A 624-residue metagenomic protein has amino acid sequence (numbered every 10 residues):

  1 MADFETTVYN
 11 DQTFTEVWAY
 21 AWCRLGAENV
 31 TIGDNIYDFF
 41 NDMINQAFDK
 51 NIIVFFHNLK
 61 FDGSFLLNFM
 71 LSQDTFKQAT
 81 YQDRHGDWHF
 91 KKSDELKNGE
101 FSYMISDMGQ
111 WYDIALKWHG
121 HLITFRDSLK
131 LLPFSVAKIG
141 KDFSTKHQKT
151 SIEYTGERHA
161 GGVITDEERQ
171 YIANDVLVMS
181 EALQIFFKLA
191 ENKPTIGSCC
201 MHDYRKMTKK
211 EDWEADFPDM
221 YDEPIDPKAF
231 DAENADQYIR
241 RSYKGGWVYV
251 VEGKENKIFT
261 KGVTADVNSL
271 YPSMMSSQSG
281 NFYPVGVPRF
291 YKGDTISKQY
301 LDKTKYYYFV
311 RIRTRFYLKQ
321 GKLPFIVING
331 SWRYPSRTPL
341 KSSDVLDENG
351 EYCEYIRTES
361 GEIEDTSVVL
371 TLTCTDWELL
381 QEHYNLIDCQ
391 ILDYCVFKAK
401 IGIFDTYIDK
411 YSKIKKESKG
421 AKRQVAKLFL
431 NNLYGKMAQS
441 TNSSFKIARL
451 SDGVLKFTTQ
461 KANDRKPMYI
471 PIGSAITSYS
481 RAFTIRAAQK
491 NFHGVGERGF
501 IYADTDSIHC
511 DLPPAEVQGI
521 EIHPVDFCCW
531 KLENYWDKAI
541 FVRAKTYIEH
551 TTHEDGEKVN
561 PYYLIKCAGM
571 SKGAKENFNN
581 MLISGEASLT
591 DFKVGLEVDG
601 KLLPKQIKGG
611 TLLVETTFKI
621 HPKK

Functional and structural regions predicted by a protein language model:
M1-D3, V17: Glycine-rich short-loop/terminal segments
D3-N10: Ser/Thr-glycine-rich phosphate-binding loops at phosphate-binding pockets of nucleotides, nucleotide cofactors
N10-N58, S64-K624: Conserved acidic
